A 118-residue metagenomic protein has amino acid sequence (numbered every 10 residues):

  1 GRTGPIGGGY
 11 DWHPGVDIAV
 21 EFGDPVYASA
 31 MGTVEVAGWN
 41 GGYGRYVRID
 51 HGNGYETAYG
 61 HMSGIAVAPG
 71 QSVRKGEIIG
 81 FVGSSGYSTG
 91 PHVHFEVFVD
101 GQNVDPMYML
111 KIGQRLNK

Functional and structural regions predicted by a protein language model:
G1-K118: Catalytic cores of peptidoglycan-degrading enzymes
